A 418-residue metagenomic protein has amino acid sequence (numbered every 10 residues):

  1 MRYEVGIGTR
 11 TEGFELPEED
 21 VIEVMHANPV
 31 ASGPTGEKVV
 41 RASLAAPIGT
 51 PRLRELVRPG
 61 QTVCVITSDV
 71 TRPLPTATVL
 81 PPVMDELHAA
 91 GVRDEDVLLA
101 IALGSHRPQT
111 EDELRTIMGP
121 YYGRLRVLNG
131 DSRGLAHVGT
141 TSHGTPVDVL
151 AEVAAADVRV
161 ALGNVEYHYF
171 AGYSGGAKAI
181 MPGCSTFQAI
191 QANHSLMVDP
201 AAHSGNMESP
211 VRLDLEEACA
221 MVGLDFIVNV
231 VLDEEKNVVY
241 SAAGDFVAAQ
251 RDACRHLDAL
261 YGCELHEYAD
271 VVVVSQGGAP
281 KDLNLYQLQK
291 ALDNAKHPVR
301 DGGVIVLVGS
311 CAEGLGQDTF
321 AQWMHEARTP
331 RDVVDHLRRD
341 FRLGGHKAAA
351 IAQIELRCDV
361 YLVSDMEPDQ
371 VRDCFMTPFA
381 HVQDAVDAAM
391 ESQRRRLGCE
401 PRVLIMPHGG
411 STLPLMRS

Functional and structural regions predicted by a protein language model:
M1-L44: N-terminal amphipathic/basic leader segments beginning at the initiator methionine
I48-C64, A89-E95, C263-V271, P298-R300 (+1 more regions): Glycine-rich phosphate/diphosphate-binding loops that line cofactor/substrate pockets in enzymes
T62-P73, L98-G104, A161, V273-S275 (+1 more regions): Short glycine-rich or small-residue beta-strand-to-loop segments that form or flank ligand, phosphate, metal/Fe-S
D69-L80, L103-P108, N164-H168, G277-K281 (+2 more regions): Gly/Ser/Thr-rich loops at beta-strand to alpha-helix junctions that form or flank small-molecule/cofactor-binding
H88, L288-Q289, D293-S418: C-terminal non-catalytic interaction/assembly regions of soluble proteins
Q109-S174: An acidic, phosphate/nucleotide-engaging active-site surface
A155-E235: Internal metal/ion-chelating core segments
G205-A279: Membrane-embedded hairpin module used as a gating/binding unit in multi-pass transport and secretion proteins
